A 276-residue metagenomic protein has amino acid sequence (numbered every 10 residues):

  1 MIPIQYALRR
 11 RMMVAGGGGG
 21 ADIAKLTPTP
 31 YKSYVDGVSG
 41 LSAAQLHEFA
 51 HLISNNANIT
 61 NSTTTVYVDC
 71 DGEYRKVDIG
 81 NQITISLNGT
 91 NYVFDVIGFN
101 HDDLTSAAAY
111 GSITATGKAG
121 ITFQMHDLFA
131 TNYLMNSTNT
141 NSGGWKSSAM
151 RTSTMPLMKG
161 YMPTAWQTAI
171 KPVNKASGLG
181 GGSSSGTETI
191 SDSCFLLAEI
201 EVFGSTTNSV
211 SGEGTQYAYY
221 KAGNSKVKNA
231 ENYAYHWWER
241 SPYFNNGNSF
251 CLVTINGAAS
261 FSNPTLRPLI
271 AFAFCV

Functional and structural regions predicted by a protein language model:
M1-A21: Short, low-complexity N-terminal tether/leader segments at secretion or assembly junctions of large, surface-exposed
G20-V276: Collagenous Gly-X-Y triple-helix signature in extracellular proteins
